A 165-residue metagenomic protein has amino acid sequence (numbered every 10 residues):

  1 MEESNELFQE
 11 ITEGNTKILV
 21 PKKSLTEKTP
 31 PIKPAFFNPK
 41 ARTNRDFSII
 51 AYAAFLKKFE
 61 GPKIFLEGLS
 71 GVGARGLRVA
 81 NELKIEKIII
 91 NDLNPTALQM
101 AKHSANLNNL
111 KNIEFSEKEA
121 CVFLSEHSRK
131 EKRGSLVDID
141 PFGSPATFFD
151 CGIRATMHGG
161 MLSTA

Functional and structural regions predicted by a protein language model:
M1-A165: SAM-dependent transferase fold signal centered on methyltransferase-like domains, encompassing both Class I
